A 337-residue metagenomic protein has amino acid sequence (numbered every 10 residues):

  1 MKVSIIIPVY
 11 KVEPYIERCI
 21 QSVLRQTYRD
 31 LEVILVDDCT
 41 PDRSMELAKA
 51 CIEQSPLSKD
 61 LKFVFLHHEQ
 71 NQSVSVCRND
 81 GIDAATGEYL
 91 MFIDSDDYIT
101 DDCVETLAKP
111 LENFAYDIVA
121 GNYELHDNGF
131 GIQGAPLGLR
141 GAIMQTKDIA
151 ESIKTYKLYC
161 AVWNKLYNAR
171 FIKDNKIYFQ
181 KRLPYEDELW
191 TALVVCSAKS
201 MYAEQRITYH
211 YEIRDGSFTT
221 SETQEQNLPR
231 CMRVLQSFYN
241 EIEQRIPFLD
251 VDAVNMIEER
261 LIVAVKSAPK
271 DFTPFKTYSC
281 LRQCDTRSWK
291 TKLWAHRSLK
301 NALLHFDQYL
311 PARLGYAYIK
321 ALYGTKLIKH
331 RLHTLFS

Functional and structural regions predicted by a protein language model:
M1-R230, L332-F336: Nucleotide-sugar donor-binding/catalytic module of glycosyltransferases that assemble extracellular/cell-envelope
I52, K157, K176, E243-I246 (+6 more regions): Generic secondary-structure transition motif, activating predominantly at the C-termini of alpha-helices
R140-E151, S221-Q224, S267-T273, W294-H296 (+2 more regions): General structural signal for secondary-structure boundaries
I207-D215, S221-V251, A268-W289: Catalytic core of nucleotide-sugar-dependent glycosyltransferases
P247-I257, H305: Structural motif
N255-K266: Amphipathic alpha-helical repeat scaffolds of TPR domains
F272-S337: Membrane-interface aromatic/basic loop that binds lipid-linked glycans or pyrophosphate carriers, typified by
